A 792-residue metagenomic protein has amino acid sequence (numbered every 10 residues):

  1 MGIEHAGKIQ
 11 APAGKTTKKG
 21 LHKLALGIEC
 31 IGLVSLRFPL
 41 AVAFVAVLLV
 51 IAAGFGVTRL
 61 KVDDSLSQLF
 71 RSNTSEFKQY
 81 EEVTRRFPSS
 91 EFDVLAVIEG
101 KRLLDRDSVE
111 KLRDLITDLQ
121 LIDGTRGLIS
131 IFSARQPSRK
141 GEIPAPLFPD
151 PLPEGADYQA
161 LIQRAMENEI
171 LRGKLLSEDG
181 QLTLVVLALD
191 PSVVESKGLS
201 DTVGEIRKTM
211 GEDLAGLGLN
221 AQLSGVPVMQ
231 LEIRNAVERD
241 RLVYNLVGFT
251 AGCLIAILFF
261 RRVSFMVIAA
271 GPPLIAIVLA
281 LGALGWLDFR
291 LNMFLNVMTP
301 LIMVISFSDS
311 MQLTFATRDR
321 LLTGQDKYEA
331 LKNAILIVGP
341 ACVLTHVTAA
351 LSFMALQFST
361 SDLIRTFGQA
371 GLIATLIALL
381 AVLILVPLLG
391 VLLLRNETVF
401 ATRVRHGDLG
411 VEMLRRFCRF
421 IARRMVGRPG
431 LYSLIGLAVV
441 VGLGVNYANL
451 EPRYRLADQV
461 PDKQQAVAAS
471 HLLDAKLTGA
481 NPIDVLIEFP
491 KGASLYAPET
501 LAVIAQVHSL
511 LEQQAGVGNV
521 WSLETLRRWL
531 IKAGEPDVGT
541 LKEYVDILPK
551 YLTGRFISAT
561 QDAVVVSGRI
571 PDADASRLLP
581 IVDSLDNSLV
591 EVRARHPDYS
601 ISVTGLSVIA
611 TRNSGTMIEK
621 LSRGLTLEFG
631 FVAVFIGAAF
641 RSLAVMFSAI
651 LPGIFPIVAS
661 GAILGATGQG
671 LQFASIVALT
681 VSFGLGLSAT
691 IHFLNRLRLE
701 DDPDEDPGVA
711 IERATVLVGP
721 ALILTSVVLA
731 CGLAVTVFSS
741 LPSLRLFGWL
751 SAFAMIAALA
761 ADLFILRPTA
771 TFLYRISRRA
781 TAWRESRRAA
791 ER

Functional and structural regions predicted by a protein language model:
M1-A46, K332, L380-V440, E712 (+1 more regions): Interfacial helix-loop-helix hairpins and adjacent transmembrane helices of multi-pass alpha-helical membrane proteins
G2-P12, W286, M303-L313, G339-F358 (+3 more regions): Transmembrane alpha-helices and their membrane-interface boundaries in multi-pass membrane transporters and channels
V42-A43, V47-S75, F358-L363, Y432-S433 (+2 more regions): Transmembrane helices with small-residue packing motifs
E81, E110, E154-V263, A502-A505 (+1 more regions): Extracytoplasmic
E238-L291, F358-D362, R623-Q669, F738-S739: Interfacial segments of transmembrane alpha-helices in multi-pass membrane proteins
F265-L313, V645-L694, A734, A761-I765 (+1 more regions): Hydrophobic transmembrane alpha-helices and their membrane-interface caps in long multi-pass transport proteins
A270, D309, L322-S359, I650 (+3 more regions): Pore- and gate-forming transmembrane helices of large, multi-pass membrane proteins
R416-Y544: Juxtamembrane segments of multi-pass membrane proteins
